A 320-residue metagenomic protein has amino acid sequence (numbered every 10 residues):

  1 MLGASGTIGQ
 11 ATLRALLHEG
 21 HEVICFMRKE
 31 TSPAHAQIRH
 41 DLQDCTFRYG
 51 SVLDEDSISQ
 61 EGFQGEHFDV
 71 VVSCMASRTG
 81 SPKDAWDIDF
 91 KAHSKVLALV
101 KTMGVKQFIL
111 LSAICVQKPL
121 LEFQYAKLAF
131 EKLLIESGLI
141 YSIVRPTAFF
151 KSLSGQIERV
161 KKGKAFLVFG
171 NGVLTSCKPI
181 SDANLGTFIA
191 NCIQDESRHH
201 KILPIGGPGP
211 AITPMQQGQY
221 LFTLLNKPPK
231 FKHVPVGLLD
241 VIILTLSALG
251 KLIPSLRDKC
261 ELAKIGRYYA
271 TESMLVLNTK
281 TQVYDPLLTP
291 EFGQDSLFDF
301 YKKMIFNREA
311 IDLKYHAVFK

Functional and structural regions predicted by a protein language model:
M1-H21: N-terminal Rossmann NAD(P)H-binding glycine-rich loop of SDR-like oxidoreductase domains
F26-T31, S51-V52: N-terminal Rossmann-fold cofactor-binding loop
H35, R39-T102, C115-Q117: NAD(P)H-binding glycine-rich loop region in Rossmannoid oxidoreductase-like domains and their noncatalytic homologs
S77-G163: Glycine-/Pro-rich loop/turn segments that contact NAD(P) or position catalytic residues in Rossmann-like domains
A92, G172-I193, K201, T213: Substrate-positioning beta->alpha
S152-R159, C192-L203, N226-P229: Glycine/proline-rich active-site loop of Rossmann-fold NAD(P)-dependent oxidoreductases
S176-A183, I205-T223, H233-L244: Substrate-binding strand-loop-helix patch in Rossmann-like NAD(P)-dependent oxidoreductase/epimerase domains
G237-K320: A hydrophobic C-terminal alpha-helical subdomain
